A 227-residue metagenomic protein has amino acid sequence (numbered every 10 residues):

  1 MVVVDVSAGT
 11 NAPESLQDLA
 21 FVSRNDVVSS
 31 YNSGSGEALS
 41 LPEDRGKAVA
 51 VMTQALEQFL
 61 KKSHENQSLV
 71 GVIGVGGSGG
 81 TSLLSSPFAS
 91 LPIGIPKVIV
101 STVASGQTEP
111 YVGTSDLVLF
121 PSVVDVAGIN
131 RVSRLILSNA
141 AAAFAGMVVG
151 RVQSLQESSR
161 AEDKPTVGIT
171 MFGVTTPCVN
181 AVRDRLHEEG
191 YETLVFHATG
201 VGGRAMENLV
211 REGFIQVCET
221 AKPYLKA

Functional and structural regions predicted by a protein language model:
M1-V3, G9-F21, N25, E162-G200 (+2 more regions): Glycine-rich phosphate/diphosphate-binding loop of Rossmann-like nucleotide-binding domains
D5, G71, L83-V112, P121 (+1 more regions): Short, acidic/small-residue loops that bind anionic groups at enzyme active sites
P13-N66: Phosphate/nucleotide-donor binding subsite
L39-A48, L60, S68-G76, S101 (+2 more regions): Short glycine-rich or small-residue beta-strand-to-loop segments that form or flank ligand, phosphate, metal/Fe-S
S40-D44, Q107-V174: Cap/lid and interdomain-hinge subdomains that line or gate substrate/regulatory clefts in soluble alpha/beta enzymes
Q58-E65, A89, I93, S105 (+5 more regions): Generic secondary-structure signature for well-ordered alpha-helical cores
Q67-G80, G213-A227: Glycine-rich phosphate-binding loop
S78-S86, Q107, T175-N180, G203-R204 (+1 more regions): Short glycine/serine/threonine-rich phosphate/pyrophosphate-binding segments that cradle anionic phosphate groups
